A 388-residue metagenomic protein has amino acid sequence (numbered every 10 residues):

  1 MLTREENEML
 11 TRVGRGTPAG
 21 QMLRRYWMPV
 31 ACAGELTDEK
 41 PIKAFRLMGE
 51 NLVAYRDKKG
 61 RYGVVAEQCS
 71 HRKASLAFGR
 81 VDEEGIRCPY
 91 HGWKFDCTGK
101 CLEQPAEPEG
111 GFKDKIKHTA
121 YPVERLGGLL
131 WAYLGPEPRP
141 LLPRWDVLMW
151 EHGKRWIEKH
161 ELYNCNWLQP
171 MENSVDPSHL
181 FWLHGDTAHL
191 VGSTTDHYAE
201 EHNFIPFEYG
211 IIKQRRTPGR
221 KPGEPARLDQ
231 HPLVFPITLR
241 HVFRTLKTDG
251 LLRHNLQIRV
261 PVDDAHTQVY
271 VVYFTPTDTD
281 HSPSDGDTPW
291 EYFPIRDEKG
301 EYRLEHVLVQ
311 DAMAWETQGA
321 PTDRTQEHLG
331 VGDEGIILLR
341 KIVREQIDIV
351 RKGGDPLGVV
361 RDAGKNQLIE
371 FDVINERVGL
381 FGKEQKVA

Functional and structural regions predicted by a protein language model:
M1, G16, C32-W156, P321 (+1 more regions): Rieske [2Fe-2S] iron-sulfur-binding domain
M1-R24: A boundary/linker detector
L2, P18-Q21, K100-F112, Q268-P283: Short, charge-rich amphipathic segments
T3-L10, M28-C32, M48-V53, L126-E137 (+2 more regions): Phosphate-binding glycine-rich loops and adjacent basic patches that engage nucleotide phosphates, nucleic-acid
R24, K117, E124-L126, R253 (+1 more regions): A short, structural micro-pattern
Y26-M28, M48-E50, T119, Y209 (+1 more regions): Short beta-strand or tight-loop elements that sit immediately N-terminal to catalytic metal-binding acidic residues
R61, E137-A388: C-terminal catalytic domain of Rieske-type non-heme iron oxygenases
